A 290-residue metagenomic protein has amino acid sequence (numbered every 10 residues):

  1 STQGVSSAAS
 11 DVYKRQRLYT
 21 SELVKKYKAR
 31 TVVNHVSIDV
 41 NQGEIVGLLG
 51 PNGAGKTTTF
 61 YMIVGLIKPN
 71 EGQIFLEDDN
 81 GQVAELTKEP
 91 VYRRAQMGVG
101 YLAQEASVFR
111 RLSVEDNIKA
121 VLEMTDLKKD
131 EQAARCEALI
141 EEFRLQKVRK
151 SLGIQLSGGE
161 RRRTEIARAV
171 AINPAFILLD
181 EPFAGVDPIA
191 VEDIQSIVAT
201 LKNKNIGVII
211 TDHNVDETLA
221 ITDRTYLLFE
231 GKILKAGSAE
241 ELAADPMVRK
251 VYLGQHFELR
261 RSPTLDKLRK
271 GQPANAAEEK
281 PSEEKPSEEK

Functional and structural regions predicted by a protein language model:
S1-A9, Y13: Single conserved hydrophobic/aromatic residue that forms the stacking wall/gate of nucleotide- or nucleobase-binding
L49-P51: The feature captures the beta-strand-to-loop junction immediately N-terminal to the Walker
V64: Helix-to-loop junction immediately C-terminal to a conserved catalytic motif
Q73-Q96: ABC ATPase NBD Q-loop/coupling interface
D130-V148, Q195-A199: Conserved ABC ATPase "signature" region
L152-L156, E160: Conserved ABC ATPase signature
I177-E181: Catalytic Walker B motif of ABC-type/P-loop ATPase nucleotide-binding domains
